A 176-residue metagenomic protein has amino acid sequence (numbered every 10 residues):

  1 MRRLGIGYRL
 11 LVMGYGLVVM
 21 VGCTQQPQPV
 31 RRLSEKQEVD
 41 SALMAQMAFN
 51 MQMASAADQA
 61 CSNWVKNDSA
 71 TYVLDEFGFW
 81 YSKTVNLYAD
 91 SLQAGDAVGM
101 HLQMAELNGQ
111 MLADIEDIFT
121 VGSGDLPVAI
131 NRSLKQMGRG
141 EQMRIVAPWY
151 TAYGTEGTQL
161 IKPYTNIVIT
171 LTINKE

Functional and structural regions predicted by a protein language model:
M1-C23: Sec-dependent bacterial lipoprotein signal peptides
C23-E176: Cross-family detector of peptidyl-prolyl cis-trans isomerase
